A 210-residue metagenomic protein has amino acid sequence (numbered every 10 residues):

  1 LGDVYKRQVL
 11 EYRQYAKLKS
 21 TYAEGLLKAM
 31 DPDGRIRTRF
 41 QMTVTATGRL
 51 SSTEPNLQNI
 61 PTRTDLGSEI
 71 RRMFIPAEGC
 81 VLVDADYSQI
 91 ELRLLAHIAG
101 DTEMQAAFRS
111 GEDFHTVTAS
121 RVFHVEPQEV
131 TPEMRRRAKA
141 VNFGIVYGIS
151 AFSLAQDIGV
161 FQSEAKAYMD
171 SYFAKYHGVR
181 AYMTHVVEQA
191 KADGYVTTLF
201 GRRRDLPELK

Functional and structural regions predicted by a protein language model:
L1-K210: Conserved catalytic core of nucleotide polymerization and phosphodiester-bond processing enzymes
